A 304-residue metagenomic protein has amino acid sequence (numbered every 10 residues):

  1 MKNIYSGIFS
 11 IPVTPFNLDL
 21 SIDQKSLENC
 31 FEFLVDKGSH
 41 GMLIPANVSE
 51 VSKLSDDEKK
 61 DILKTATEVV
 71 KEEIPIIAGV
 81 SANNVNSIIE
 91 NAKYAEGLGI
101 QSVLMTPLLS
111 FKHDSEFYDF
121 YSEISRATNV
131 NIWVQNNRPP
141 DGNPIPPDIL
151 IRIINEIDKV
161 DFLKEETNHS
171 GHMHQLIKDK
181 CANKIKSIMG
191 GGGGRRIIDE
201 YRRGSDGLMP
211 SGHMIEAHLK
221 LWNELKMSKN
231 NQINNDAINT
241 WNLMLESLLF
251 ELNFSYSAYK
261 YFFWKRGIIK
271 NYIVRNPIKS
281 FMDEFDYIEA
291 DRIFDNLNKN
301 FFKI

Functional and structural regions predicted by a protein language model:
M1-N3, K303-I304: Basic/polar N-terminal segments that are highly enriched at the extreme N-terminus, encompassing both cleavable
K2-P144, R152: Active-site beta->alpha loop and helix N-cap motifs at the rims of alpha/beta catalytic domains
F9-T14, F33, K37-G38, Y201-S205 (+1 more regions): C-terminal alpha-helical cap/extension of soluble enzyme domains
I22, D57, D61, S115 (+6 more regions): Conserved active-site and cofactor/substrate-binding residues in soluble primary-metabolism enzymes
K37, V69-E73, L98, A127 (+5 more regions): Alpha-helix C-cap/termination motif
I74-P75, I132, D161, I185 (+1 more regions): Secondary-structure boundary/capping signal
A127, R138-N253: Catalytic alpha/beta core domains of metabolic enzymes, predominantly
